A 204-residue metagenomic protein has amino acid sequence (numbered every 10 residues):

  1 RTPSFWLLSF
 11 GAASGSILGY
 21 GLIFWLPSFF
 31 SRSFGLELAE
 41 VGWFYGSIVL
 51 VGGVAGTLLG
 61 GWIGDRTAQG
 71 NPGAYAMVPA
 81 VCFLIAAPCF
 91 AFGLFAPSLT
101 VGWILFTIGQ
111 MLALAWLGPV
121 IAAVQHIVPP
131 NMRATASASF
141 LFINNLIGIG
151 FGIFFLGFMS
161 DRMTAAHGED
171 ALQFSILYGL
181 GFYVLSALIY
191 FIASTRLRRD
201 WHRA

Functional and structural regions predicted by a protein language model:
R1-S9, L99-W103, A134: Primarily residues marking transmembrane-helix entry/exit sites
T2-G60, L112-I121, G148-G157: Extracytoplasmic gate region of multi-pass secondary transporters
E37-E40, A74-M77, F158-Y183: A membrane-interface helix-boundary motif in multi-pass transporters
L38-E40, P130-F140: Loop-to-transmembrane helix entry/capping segments in MFS-fold secondary transporters and related SLC/MFSD carriers
G56-P72, S160-T164: Helix-to-loop junctions at the C-terminal end of transmembrane segments in multipass secondary transporters
A68-G70, V124-R133, T164: Paired intracellular helix-loop junctions of major facilitator superfamily
P72-V120: C-terminal transmembrane helical hairpin of 12-TM major facilitator-type secondary transporters
A87-A96, L177-A204: Multi-pass alpha-helical transporter architecture, strongest for 12-TM Major Facilitator/SLC carriers used
